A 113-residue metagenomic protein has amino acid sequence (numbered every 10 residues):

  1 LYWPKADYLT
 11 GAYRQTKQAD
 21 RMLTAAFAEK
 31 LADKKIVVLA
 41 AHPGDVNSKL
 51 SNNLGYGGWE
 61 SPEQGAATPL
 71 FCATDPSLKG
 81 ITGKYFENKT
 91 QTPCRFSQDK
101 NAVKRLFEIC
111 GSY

Functional and structural regions predicted by a protein language model:
L1-I36, H42-G57: Catalytic loop of short-chain dehydrogenase/reductase
A12, T24, K79-F86, Y113: Noncatalytic linker/hinge segments flanking ATPase motor cores
A40, G57-I109: C-terminal helical subdomain
